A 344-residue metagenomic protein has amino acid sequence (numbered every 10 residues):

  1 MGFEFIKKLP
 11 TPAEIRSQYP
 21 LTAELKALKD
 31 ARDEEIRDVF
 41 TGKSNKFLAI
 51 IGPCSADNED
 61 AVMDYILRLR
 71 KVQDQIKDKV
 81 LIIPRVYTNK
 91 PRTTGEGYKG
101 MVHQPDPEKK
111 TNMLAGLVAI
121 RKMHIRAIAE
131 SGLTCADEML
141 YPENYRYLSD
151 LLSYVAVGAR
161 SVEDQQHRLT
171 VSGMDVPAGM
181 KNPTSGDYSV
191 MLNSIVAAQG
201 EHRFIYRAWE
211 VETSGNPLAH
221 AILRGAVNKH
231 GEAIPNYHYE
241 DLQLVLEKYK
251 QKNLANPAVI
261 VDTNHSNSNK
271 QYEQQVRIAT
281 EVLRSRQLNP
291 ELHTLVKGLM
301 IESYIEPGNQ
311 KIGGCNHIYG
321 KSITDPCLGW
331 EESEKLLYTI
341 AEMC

Functional and structural regions predicted by a protein language model:
M1-T41: N- or domain-start disorder-to-order transition segments that initiate the globular core
L25-V39, V72-I83, N89, I120 (+1 more regions): N-terminal beta-rich core of secreted/periplasmic extracellular enzymes
F40-K43, R70-K77, R126-E130, T213 (+1 more regions): Acidic (Asp/Glu)-rich catalytic clusters
L48-A61, D325: Conserved phosphate/anionic-ligand binding catalytic regions in large, soluble enzymes, centered on
G52, V261, G329: Conserved, mostly hydrophobic/aromatic
C54-D57, N256, N264-K270: Short acidic, Gly/Ser-rich segments with clustered Asp/Glu that frequently serve as metal-coordination loops in enzyme
I66, K79-L244, H265-K270, Q274-E281 (+5 more regions): Active-site-facing alpha/beta catalytic cores
Y304-C344: Internal helix-turn-beta structural module
